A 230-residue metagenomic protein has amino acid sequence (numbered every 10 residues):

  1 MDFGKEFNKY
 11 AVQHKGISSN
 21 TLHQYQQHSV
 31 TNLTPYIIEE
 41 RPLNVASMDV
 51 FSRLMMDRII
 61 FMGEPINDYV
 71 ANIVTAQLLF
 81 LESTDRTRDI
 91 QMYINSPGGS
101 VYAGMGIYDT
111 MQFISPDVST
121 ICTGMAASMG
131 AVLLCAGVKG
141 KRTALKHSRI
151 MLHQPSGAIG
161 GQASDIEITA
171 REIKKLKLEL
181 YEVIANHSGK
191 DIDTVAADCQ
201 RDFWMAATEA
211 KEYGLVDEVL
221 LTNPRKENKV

Functional and structural regions predicted by a protein language model:
M1-V230: Terminal-region recognition feature
